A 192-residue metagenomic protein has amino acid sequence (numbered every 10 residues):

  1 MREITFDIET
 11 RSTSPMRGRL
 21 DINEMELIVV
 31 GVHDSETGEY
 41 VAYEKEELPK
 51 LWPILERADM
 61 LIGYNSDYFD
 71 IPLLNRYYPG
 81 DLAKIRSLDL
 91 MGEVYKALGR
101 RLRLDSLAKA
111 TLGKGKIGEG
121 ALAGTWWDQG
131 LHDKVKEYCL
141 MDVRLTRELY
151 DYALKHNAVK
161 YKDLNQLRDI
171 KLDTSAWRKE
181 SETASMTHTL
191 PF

Functional and structural regions predicted by a protein language model:
M1-F192: DEDD superfamily 3′-5′ metal-dependent exonuclease/proofreading module
